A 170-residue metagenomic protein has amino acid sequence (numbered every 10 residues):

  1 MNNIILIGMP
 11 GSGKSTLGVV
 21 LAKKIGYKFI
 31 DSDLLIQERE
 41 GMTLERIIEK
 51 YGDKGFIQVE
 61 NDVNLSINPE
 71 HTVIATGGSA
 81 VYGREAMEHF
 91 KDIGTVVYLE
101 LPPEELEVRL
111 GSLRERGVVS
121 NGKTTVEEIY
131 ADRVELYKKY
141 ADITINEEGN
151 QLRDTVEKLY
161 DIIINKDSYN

Functional and structural regions predicted by a protein language model:
L6: Hydrophobic anchor at the beta1->P-loop junction of P-loop NTPases
M9: P-loop (Walker A) phosphate-binding loop of NTP-binding proteins
S12: ATP-binding Walker
S15: Walker A/P-loop
V20, K24, V134-N170: NTP-dependent small-molecule kinase module
K23-S32, M42: Post-Walker A helix-loop "phosphate-sensing" segment adjacent to the P-loop in P-loop NTPases
L34-A80, R84-H89: ATP-dependent small-molecule kinase phosphotransfer cores that center on conserved nucleotide phosphate-binding segments
I93-E135: A glycine- and Lys/Arg-enriched "phosphate-lid" helix/loop adjacent to the NTP-binding pocket of small-molecule kinases
